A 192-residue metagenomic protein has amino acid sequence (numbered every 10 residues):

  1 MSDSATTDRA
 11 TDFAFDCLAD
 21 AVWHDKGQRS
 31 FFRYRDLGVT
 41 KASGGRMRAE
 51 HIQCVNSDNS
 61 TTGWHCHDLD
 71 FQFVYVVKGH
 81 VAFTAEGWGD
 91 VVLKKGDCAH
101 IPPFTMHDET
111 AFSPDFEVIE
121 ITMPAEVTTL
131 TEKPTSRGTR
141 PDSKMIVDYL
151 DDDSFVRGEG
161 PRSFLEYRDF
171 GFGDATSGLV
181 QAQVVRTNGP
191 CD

Functional and structural regions predicted by a protein language model:
M1-N56, T128-C191: A short, N-terminal "cap"/entry segment at the start of jelly-roll beta-barrel domains of the cupin/DSBH fold
K26, S60-D68, A85, T110-A111 (+1 more regions): Short histidine-centered beta-strand/loop micro-motifs that create catalytic or ligand/metal-coordination sites
D36, A85, I101-P102, E109: Catalytic cores of nucleotide-enabled group-transfer and carboxylate-activating enzymes in metabolic and assembly-line
H51-V55, C66-F83, I121-P124, V184-N188: Short, conserved beta-strand element in jelly-roll/cupin
G87-F104: Short acidic-glycine-tyrosine-enriched beta hairpin
E117-T129: Short, structured interface segments
